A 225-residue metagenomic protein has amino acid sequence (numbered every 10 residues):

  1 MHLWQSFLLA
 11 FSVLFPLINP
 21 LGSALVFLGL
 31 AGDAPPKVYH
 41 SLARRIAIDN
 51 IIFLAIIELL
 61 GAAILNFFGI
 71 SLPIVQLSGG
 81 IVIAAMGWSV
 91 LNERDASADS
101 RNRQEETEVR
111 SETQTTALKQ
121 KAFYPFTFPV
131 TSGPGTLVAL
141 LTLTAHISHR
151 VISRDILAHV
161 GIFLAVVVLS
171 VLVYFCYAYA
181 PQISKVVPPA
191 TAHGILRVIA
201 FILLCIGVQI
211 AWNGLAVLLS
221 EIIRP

Functional and structural regions predicted by a protein language model:
M1-P16, E106-T127: Small-residue-enriched transmembrane helix starts and helix-helix packing motifs in multi-pass inner-membrane proteins
W4-E58: Juxtamembrane transmembrane-helix termini in multi-pass membrane transport proteins
S6-S23, P73-I81, H159-V173, P225: Structural signature of hydrophobic alpha-helical transmembrane segments
G29-S41, T115-L118, A145-R154, P188-H193: Juxtamembrane helix-boundary/capping and inter-helix hinge elements in multi-pass membrane proteins
P36-A62, I147-S184: A small-residue-rich subset of transmembrane alpha-helices
H40-S100: Membrane helix-loop-helix hairpins that form the core translocation module of multi-pass transporters
I70-E93, I162, V166, T191-V217 (+1 more regions): Selective transmembrane alpha-helices of multi-pass membrane proteins
A84, N92-K121, A190: Intrinsically disordered, low-complexity non-transmembrane regions of multi-pass membrane transporters
